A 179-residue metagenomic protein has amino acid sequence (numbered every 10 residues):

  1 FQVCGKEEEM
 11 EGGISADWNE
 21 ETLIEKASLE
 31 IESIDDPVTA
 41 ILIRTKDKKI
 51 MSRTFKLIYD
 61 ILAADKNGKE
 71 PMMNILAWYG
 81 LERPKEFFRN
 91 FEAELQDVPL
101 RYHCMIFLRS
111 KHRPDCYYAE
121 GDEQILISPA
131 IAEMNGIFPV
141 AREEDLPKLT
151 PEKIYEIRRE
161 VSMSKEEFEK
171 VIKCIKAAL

Functional and structural regions predicted by a protein language model:
Q2-L179: Conserved His + Asp/Glu catalytic blocks
